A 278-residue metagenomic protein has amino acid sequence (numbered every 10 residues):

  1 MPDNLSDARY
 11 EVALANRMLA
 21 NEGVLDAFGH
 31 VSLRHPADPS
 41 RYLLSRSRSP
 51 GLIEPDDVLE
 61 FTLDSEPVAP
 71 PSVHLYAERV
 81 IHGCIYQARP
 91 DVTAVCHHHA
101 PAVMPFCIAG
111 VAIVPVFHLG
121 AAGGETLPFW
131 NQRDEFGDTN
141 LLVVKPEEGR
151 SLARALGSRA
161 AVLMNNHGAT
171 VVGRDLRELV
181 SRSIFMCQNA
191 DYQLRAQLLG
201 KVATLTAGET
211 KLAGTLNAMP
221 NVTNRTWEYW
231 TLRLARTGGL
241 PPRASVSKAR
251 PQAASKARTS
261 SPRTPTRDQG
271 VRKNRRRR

Functional and structural regions predicted by a protein language model:
M1-T259, R263-D268, R272-R278: Glycine-rich flexible loops
